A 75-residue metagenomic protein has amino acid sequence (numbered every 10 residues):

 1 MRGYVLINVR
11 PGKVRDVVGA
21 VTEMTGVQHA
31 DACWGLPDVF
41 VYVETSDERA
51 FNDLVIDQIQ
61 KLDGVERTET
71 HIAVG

Functional and structural regions predicted by a protein language model:
M1-G75: A compositional/biophysical signature of low hydrophobicity enriched in polar/charged and small residues
